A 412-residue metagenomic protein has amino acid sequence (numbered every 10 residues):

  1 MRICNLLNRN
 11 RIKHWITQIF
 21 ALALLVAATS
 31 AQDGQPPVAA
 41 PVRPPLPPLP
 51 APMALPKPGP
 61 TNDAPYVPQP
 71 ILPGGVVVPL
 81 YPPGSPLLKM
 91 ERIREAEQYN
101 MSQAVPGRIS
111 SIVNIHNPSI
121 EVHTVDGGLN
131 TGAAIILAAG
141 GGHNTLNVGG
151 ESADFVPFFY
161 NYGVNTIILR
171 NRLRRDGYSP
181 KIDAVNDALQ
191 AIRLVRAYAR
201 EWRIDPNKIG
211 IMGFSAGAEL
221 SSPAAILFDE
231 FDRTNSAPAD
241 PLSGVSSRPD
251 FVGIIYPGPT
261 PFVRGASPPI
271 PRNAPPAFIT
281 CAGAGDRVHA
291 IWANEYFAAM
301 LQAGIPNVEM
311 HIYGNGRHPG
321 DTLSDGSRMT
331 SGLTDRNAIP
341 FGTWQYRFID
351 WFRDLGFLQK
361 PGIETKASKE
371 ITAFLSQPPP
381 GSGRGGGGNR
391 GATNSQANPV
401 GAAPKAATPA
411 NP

Functional and structural regions predicted by a protein language model:
P44, P50-N130: N-terminal cap/lid segment of alpha/beta-hydrolase-fold proteins
T124, V148-I167, F297-A298: Short amphipathic alpha-helix adjacent to the substrate-entry channel of hydrolases
T131-G140: Short beta-strand element of the alpha/beta-hydrolase
N147-V148, D154-F155, L169-R203, N337-P340: Catalytic nucleophile-loop/oxyanion-hole region of alpha/beta-hydrolase and closely related hydrolase-like folds
N186-N273, E370-I371: Primarily recognizes the serine-hydrolase "nucleophile elbow" in alpha/beta-hydrolase and SGNH/GDSL folds
I279-C281: Short beta-strand/loop motif that positions the catalytic acidic residue of the alpha/beta-hydrolase fold
D286-E295: Conserved alpha/beta-hydrolase "acid-adjacent" motif
L301-P412: C-terminal catalytic histidine-bearing segment of alpha/beta-hydrolase fold enzymes
